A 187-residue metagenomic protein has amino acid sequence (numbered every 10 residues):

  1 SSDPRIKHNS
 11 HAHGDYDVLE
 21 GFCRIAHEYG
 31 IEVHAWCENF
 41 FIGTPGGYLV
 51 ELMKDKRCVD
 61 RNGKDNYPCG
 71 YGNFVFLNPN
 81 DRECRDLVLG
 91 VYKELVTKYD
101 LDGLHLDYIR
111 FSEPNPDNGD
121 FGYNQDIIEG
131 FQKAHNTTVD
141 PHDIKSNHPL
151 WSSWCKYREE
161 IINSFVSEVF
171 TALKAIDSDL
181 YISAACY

Functional and structural regions predicted by a protein language model:
S1, V88-G90, E94-F111: Short acidic catalytic loops
S1-Y16: Aromatic-lined carbohydrate-binding/catalytic grooves of carbohydrate-active enzymes
H8-A12, F74-D81, S152-E160: Second-shell loop/turn segments in exported
D15-F22, V91, F165, V169: A general structural detector for well-ordered alpha-helical segments in enzyme core domains, enriched
E20-H27, K174: Anion (oxyanion) recognition and catalysis
C23, V33-Y99: Active-site-adjacent "subsite" loops/lids of carbohydrate-active enzymes
E32-N39, H105-S112, H148-Y187: Aromatic-lined carbohydrate-recognition surfaces of secreted/lumenal glycan-active proteins
G43, Y48-L52, D100-W151: Active-site-proximal loop/short-helix segments that contain or immediately flank catalytic acid/base residue(s)
